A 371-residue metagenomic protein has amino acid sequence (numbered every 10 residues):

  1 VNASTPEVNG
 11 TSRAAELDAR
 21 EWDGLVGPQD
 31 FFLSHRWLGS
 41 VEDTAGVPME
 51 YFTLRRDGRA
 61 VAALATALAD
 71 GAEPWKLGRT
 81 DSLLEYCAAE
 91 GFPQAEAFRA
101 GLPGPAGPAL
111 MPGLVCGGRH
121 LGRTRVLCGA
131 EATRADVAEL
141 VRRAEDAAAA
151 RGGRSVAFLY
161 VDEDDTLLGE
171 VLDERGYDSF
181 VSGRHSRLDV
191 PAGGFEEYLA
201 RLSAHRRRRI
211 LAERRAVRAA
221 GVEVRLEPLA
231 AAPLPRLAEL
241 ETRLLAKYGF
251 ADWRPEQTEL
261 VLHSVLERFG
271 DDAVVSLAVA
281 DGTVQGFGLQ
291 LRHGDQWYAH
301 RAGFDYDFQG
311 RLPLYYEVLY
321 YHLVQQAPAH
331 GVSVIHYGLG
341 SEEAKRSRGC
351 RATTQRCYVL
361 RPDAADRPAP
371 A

Functional and structural regions predicted by a protein language model:
V1-A371: N-acyltransferase acceptor-side catalytic subdomain
